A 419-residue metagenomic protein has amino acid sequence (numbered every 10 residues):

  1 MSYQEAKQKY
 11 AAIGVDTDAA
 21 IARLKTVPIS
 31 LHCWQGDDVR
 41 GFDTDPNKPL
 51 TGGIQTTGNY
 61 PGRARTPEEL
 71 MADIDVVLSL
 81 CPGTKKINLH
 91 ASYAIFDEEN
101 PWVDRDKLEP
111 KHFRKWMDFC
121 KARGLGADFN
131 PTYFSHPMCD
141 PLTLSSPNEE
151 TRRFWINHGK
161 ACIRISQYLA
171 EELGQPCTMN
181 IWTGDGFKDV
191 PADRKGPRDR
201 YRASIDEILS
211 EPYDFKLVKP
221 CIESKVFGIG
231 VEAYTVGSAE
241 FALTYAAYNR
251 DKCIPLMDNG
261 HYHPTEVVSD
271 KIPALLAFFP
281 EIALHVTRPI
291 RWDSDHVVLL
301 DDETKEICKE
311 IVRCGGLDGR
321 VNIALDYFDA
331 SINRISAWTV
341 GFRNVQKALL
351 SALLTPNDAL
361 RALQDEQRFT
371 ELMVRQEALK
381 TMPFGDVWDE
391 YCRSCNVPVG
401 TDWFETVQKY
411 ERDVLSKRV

Functional and structural regions predicted by a protein language model:
M1-P147, F154, R164, Q175-C177 (+5 more regions): Alpha/beta catalytic barrel-like cores
M71-S79, F119-G126, G159-Q175, R200-D214 (+3 more regions): Structured alpha-helical segments in the cores of large, soluble enzyme domains
P110, S145-K160, K195-R202, V236: Short, amphipathic alpha-helical segments
S166-A192, V218-K219: Active-site groove signature of glycoside hydrolases
G184-G186, K225, Y327: Short linear capping/connector segments at secondary-structure termini
K188-E303: Acidic/histidine-rich catalytic cores of soluble enzymes
